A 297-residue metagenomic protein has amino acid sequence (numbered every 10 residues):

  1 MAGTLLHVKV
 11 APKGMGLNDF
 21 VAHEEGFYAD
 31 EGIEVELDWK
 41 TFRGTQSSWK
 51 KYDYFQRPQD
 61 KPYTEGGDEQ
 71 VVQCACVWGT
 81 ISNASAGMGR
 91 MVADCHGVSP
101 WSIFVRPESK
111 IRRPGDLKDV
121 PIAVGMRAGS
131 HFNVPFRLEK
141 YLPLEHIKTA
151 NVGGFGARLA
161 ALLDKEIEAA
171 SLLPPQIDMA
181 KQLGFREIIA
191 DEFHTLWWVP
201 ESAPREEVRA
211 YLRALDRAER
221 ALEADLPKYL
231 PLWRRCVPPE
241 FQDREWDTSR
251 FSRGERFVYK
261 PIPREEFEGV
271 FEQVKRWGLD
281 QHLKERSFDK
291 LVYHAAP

Functional and structural regions predicted by a protein language model:
A2-F136, K140-L142, T149, E168 (+1 more regions): Short, glycine-/small- and polar/acidic-enriched structural segments that line small-molecule recognition paths
V21, F27, R137, M179 (+2 more regions): Residues within well-ordered alpha helices
R43, T80, I177, T195 (+1 more regions): Positions that flank functional sites
G154-C236: Pocket-lining segment of extracytoplasmic ligand-binding domains
R205-Q281: Secondary-structure end/capping motifs
K275-P297: Conserved C-terminal helix/tail region of periplasmic/extracytoplasmic solute-binding proteins
